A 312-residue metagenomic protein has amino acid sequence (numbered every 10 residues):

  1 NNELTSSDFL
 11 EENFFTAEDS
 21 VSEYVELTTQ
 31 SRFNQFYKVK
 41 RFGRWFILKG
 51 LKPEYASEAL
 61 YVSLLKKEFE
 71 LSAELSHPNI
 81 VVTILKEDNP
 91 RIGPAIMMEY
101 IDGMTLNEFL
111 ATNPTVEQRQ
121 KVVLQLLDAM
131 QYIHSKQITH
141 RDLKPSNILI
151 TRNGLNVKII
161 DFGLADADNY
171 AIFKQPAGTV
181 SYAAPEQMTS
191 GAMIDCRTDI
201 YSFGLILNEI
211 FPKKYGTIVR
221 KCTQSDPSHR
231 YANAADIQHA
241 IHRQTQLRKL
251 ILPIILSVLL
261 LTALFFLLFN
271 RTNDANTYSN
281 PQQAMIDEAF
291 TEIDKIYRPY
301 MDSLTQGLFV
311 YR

Functional and structural regions predicted by a protein language model:
Y55-E74: AlphaC helix of the eukaryotic protein kinase fold
V82-P94: Short beta-strand micro-motifs within the conserved protein kinase catalytic domain, predominantly in the N-lobe
R91-T105: Conserved short submotifs of the Hanks-type protein kinase catalytic core that shape the nucleotide-binding pocket
T105-T115: AlphaC helix of the protein kinase catalytic domain
V122-V123: Activation segment signature within eukaryotic-like protein kinase domains
H134-T151: Catalytic-loop of the protein kinase fold
F173-E186: Conserved activation segment of eukaryotic-like protein kinases, specifically the C-terminal portion of the activation
